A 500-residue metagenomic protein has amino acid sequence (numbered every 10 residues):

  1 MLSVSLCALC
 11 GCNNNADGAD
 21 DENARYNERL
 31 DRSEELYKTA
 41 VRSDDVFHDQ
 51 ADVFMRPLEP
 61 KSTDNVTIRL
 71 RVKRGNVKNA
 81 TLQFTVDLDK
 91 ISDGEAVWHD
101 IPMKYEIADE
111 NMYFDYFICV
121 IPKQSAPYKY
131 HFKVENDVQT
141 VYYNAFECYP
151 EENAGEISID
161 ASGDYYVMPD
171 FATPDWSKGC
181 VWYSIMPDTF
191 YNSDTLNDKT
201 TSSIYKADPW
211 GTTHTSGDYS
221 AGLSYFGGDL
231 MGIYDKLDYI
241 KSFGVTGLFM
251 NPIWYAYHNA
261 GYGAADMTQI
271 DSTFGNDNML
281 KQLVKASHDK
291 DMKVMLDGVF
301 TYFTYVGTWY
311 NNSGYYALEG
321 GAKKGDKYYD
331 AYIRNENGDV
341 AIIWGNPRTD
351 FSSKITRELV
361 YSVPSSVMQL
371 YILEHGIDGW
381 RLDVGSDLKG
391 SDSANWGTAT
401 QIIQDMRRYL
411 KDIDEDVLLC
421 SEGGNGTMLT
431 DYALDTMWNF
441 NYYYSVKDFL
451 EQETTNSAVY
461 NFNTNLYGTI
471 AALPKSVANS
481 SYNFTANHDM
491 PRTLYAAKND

Functional and structural regions predicted by a protein language model:
C7-G11: C-terminal motif of bacterial Sec signal peptides marking the signal peptidase cleavage site
C12-K178, S184: Glycan-association/targeting regions that enable binding to alpha-glucans and other polysaccharides
G18, T356-E358, A497-D500: Short, intrinsically disordered, charge-balanced linker/junction segments flanking boundaries in proteins
V72-R74, V86, I121-K123, N136 (+9 more regions): Short, flexible loop/turn elements at secondary-structure junctions
S177, S193-A221, Y225, N465 (+1 more regions): Loop/helix patches that line or flank the sugar-binding groove of alpha-linked glycan CAZymes
C180, M186-G247, P252-H375, S393 (+2 more regions): Substrate-binding/active-site clefts of carbohydrate-active enzymes
V284-K293, Y302, G307-Y310, V367 (+2 more regions): Active-site-proximal helices and loops of the catalytic beta/alpha 8
